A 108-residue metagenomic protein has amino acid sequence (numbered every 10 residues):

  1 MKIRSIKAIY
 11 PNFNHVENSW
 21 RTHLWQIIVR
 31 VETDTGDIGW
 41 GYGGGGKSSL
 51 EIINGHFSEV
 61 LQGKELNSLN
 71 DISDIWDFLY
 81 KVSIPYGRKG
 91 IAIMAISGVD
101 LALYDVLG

Functional and structural regions predicted by a protein language model:
M1-G44: Structured beta-strand/loop patches that form or line metal/cofactor-binding pockets in enzymes
E32-G108: Metal- or metallocofactor-binding catalytic centers and their adjacent structured scaffolds across diverse enzyme
